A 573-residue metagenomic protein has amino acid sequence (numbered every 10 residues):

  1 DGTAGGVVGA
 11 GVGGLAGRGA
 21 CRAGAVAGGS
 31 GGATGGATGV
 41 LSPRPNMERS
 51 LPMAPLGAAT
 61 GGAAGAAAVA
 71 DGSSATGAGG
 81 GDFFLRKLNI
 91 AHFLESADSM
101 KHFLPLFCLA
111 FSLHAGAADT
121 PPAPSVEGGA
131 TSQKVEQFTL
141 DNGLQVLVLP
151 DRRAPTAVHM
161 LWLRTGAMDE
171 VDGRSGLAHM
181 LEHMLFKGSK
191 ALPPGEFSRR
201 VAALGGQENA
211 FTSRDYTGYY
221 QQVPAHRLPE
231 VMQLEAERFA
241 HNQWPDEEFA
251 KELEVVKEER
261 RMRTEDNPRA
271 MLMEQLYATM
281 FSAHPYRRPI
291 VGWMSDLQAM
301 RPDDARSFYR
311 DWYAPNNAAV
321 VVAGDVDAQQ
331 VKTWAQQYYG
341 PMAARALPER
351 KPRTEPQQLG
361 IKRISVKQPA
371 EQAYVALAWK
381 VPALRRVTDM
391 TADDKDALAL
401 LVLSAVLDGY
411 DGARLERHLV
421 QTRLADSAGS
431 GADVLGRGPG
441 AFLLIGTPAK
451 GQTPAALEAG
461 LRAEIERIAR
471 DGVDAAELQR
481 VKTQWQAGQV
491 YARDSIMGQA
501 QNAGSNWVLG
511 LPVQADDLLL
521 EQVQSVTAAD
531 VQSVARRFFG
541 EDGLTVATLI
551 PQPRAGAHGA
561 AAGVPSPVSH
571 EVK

Functional and structural regions predicted by a protein language model:
D1-R86: Low-complexity, Ser/Pro/Gly/Ala/Val-rich intrinsically disordered tracts
R86, E95, M100-F103: Positively charged n-region of N-terminal signal peptides that target proteins for export
L104-H114: Bacterial N-terminal signal peptides
D119-A123, S282, I290, A319-R385 (+2 more regions): An aromatic/glycine/proline-enriched structural segment found at the starts of mature extracellular/organellar domains
D119-E136, E259, Y277-A318, R350-E355 (+4 more regions): Histidine-acidic residue clusters that define the catalytic metal-binding segment of zinc metallopeptidase domains
P124-L163, A167: Mature N-terminal segment immediately following signal peptide/propeptide cleavage in secreted/periplasmic
L149, A154-M180, P194-R238, R269-S295 (+5 more regions): M16 family metallopeptidases and their MPP-like homologs
K187-L192, F239-E247, R263, R470-D474: Short, polar/flexible loop-turn hinges at active-site or ligand-entry regions and domain interfaces
